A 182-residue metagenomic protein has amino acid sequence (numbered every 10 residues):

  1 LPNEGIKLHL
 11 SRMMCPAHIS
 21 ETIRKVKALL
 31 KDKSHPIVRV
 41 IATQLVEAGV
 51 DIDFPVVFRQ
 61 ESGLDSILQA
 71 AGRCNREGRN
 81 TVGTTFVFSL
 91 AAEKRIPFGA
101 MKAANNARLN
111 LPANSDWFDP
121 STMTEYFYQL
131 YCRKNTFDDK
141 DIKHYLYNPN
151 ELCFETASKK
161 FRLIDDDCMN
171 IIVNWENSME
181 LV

Functional and structural regions predicted by a protein language model:
L1-R24, A28-L29, S62-L64, L68-V182: C-terminal helicase lobe and adjacent C-terminal extensions/tails of nucleic-acid helicase motors
E4-I6, V50-V56: Short, surface-exposed connector motifs at secondary-structure boundaries
S11, A42-T43, P55, E61: Generic secondary-structure boundary/loop-capping signal
L29-E47, R59: Conserved two-lobed SF2 helicase motor
K33, V50, L163-D165: A structural signal for short secondary-structure junctions
I37-V38, F54, D166-N170: Short, surface-exposed beta-edge/turn micro-motifs
E47-A48, V56, L64-D65: Glycine-rich nucleotide phosphate-binding loop and flanking beta-alpha elements of Rossmann-like dinucleotide-binding
